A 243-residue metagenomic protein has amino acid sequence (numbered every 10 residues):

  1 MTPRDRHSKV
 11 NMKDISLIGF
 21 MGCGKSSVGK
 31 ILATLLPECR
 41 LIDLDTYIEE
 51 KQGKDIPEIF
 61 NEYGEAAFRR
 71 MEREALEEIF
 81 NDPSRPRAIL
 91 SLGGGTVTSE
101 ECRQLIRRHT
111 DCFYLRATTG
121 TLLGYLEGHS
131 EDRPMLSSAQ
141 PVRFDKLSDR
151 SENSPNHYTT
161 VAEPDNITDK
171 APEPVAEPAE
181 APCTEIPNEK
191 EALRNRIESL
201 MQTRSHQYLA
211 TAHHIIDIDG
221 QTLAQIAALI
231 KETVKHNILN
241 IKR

Functional and structural regions predicted by a protein language model:
T2-K9, I31, C183-N195, L200-R243: NTP-dependent small-molecule kinase module
L17: Hydrophobic anchor at the beta1->P-loop junction of P-loop NTPases
F20: P-loop (Walker A) phosphate-binding loop of NTP-binding proteins
C23: ATP-binding Walker
S26: Walker A/P-loop
L35-I42: Post-Walker A helix-loop "phosphate-sensing" segment adjacent to the P-loop in P-loop NTPases
T46-R107, E127-P134: ATP-dependent small-molecule kinase phosphotransfer cores that center on conserved nucleotide phosphate-binding segments
R108-R150, N156-T160, D169, C183-S205: A glycine- and Lys/Arg-enriched "phosphate-lid" helix/loop adjacent to the NTP-binding pocket of small-molecule kinases
